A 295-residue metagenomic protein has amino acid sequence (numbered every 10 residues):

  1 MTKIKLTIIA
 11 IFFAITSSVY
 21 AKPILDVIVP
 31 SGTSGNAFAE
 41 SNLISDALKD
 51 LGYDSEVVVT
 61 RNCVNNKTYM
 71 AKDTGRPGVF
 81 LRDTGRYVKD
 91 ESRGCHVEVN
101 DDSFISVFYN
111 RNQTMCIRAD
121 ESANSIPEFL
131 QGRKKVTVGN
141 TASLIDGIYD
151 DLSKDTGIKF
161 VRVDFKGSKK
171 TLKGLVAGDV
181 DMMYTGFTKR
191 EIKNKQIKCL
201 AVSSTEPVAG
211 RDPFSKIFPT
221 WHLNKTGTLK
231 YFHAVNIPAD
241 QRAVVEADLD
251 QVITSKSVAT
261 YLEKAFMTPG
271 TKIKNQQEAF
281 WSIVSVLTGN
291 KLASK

Functional and structural regions predicted by a protein language model:
M1-I8: Bacterial N-terminal signal peptides that target proteins for export
I8-I9, V19: Cleavable N-terminal signal peptides
A21-D102, L144-I145, T156-Y184, K189-K193 (+2 more regions): N-terminal (or domain-start) structured segment
P23-L25, D50, K154-I158, D240-K295: An extracytoplasmic/periplasmic, membrane-proximal ligand-sensing/linker region
P77-V79, C95-T114, T137, P219-H222: A structural signal for short loop-to-beta-strand junctions that line the ligand-binding cleft of periplasmic/secreted
N110, K189-T254: C-terminal lobe and pocket-closing loops of periplasmic/extracytoplasmic Venus-flytrap solute-binding proteins
I117-K135: Flexible hinge/capping segments at coil-to-helix
G139-D150: Secondary-structure junction motif
